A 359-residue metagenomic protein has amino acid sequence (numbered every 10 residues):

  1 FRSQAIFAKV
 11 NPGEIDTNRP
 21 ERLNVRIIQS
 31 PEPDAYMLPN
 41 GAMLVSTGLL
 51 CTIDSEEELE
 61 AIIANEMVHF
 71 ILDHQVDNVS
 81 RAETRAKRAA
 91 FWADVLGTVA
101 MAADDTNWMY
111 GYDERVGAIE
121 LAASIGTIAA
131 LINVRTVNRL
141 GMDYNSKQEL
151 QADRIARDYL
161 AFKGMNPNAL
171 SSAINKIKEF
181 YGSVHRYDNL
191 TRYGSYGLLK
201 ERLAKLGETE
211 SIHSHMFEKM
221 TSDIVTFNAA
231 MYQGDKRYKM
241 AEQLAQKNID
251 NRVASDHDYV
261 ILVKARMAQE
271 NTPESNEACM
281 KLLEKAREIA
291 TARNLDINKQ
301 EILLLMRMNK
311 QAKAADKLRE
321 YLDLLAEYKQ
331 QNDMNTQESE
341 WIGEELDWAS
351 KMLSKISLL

Functional and structural regions predicted by a protein language model:
F1-W108, N138-D143, I155-K200, G207-S214 (+6 more regions): Peri-catalytic and regulatory segments of divalent metal-dependent proteins
D73, D104-I119, I125-Y144: Substrate-binding clefts and substrate-entry loops adjacent to catalytic sites of polymer-processing enzymes acting on
